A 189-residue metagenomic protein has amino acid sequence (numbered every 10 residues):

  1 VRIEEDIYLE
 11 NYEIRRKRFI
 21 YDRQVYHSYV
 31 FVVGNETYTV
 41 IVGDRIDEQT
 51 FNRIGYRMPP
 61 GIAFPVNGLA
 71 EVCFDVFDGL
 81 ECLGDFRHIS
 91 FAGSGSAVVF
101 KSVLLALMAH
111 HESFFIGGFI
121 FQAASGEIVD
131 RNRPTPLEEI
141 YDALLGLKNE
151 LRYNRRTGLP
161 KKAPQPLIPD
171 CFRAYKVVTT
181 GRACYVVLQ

Functional and structural regions predicted by a protein language model:
V1-Q189: Non-catalytic substrate-recognition and accessory regions of acyl/acetyltransferase enzymes
